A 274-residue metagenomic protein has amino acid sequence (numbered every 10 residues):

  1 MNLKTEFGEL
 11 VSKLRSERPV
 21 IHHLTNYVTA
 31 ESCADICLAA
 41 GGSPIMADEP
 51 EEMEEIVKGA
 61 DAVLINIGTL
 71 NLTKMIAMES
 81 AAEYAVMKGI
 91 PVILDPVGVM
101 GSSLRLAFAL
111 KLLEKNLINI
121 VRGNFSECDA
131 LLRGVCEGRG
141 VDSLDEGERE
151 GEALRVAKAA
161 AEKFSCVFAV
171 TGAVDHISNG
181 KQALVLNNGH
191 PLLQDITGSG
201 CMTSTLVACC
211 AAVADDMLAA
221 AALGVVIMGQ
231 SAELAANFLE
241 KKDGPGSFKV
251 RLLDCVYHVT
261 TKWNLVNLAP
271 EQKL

Functional and structural regions predicted by a protein language model:
M1-M46: Glycine-rich phosphate/adenosyl-contacting loop at the front of the ribokinase-like
T5, Q230-L274: Charged C-terminal helix
I36-G89, L94: Active-site cofactor/substrate anionic-group-binding motifs, chiefly glycine- and Lys/Arg-rich phosphate-binding loops
K74-G123: Glycine/small-residue-rich loop that forms an oxyanion/phosphate-binding "nest" at active or ligand-binding sites
R105-A183: Conserved phosphate/ATP/ADP-binding segment of small-molecule kinases
L184-T197: Short pre-catalytic strand/loop immediately N-terminal to key active-site residues, enriched for Gly-Thr
T197, V207-S247: Conserved post-catalytic alpha-helical subdomain immediately downstream of the catalytic base and nucleotide-binding
